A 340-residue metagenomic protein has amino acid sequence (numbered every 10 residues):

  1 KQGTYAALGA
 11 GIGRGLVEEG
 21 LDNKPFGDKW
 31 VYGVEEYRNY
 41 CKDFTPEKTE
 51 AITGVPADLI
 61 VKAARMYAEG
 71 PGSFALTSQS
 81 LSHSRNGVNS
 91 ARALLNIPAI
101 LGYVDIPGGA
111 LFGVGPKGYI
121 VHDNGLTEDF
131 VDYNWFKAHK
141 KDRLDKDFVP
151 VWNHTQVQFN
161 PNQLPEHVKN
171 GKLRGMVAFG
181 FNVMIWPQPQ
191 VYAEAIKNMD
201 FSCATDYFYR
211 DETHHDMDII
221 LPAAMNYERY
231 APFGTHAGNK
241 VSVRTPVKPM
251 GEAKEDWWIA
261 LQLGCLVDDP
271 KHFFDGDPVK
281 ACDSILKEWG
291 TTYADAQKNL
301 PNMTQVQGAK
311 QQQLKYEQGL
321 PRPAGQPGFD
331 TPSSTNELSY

Functional and structural regions predicted by a protein language model:
K1-G70, L266: Long, well-ordered, tryptophan-enriched scaffold segments
A6-G11, P98-D216, A224-P232, P246 (+1 more regions): Extended redox/cofactor-interaction regions of prokaryotic respiratory oxidoreductases
N23-K24, I60, F74-A75, Y103-G113 (+6 more regions): Acidic/polar loop patches that form or flank catalytic/metal-binding clefts of enzymes that bind anionic ligands
K29-Y32, L111-V121, G276-W289: A glycine-rich phosphate-binding loop feature that marks nucleotide/adenosyl-phosphate handling sites
F44-E47, L76-L81, K240-K248: Flexible glycine/proline-enriched surface loops and loop-helix/loop-strand junctions
I52-V55, S78-R85, P116-K117, G180-I185: Conserved short loop/turn motifs at secondary-structure junctions
I219, Y227-P249, A260-G264: Glycine/threonine-rich phosphate-binding loop and adjacent beta-strand/alpha-helix elements that clamp
K248-Q307: Long, C-terminal catalytic modules of enzymes
